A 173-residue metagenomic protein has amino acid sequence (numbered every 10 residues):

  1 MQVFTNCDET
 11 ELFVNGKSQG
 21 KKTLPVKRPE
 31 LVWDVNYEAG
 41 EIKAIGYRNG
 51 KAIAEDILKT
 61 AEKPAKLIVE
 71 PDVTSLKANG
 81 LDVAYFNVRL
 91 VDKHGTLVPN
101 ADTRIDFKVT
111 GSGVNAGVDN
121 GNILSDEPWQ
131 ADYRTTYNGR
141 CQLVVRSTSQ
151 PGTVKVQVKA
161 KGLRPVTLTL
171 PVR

Functional and structural regions predicted by a protein language model:
V3-F4, I45, E70, L81-P99 (+2 more regions): Beta-strand-rich structural segments
T5-D8, L12-Q19, E55-I57, V83 (+1 more regions): Short flexible loop/turn segments that cap and initiate beta-strands
G20-K27: Short beta-strand segments within Ig-like beta-sandwich modules, predominantly Fibronectin type-III
L31-Y37, W129-S149: Short, hydrophobic beta-strand segments
Y37-E41, L81-V83, P151-T153: Extracellular Ig-like/FN3 beta-sandwich strand-entry sites
G50-E62, R164-R173: Edge beta-strands of extracellular beta-sandwich domains
A61-N79: Low-complexity, acidic Ser/Thr/Pro/Gly-rich terminal tails and inter-domain linkers that flank the onset of structured
V154-V166: Ser/Thr/Pro-rich, low-complexity mucin-like regions that serve as glycosylated stalks/linkers or repetitive adhesive
